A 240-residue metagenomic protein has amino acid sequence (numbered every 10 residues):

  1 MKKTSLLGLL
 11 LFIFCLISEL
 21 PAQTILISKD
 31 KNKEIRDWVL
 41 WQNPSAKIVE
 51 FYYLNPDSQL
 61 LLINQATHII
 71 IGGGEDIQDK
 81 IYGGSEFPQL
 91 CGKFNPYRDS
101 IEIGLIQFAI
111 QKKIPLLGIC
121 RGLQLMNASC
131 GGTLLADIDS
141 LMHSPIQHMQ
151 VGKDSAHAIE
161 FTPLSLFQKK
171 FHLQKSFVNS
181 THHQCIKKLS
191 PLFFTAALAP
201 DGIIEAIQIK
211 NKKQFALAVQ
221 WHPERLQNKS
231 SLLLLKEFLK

Functional and structural regions predicted by a protein language model:
K2-L9, L20-I119, N127-L135, D139-L166 (+5 more regions): N-terminal beta1-alpha1 cap of cysteine-dependent amidohydrolase-like domains
F14-E19: C-terminal segment of classical bacterial N-terminal signal peptides
Q124: Cytosolic ligand/metal-binding cores
Q174, Q214-A216: Alpha-helical hydrophobic/aromatic positions enriched in membrane-embedded helices and signal peptides
S180-H183, K187: A glycine-rich beta-turn/hairpin centered on an aromatic-Pro dipeptide
L217-W221: Active-site-proximal beta-strand elements of phosphoester/diester hydrolases
